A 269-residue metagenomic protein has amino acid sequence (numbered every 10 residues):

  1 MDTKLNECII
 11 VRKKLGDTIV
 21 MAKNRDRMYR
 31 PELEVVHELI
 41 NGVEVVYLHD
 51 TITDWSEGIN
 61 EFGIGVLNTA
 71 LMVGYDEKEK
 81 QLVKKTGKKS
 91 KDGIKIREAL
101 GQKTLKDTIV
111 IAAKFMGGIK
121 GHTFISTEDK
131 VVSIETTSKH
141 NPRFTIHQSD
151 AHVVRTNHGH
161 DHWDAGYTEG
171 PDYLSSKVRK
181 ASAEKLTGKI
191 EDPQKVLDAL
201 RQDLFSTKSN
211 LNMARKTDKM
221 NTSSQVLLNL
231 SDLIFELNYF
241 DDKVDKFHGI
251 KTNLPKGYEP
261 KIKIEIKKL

Functional and structural regions predicted by a protein language model:
M1-L269: N-terminal nucleophile
